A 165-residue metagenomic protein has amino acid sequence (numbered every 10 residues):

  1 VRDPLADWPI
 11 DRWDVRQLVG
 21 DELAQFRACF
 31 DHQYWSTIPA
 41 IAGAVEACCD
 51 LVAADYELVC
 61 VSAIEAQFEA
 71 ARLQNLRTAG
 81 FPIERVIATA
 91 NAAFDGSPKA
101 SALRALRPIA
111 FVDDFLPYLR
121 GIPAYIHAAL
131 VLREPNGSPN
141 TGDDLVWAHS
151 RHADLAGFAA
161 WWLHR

Functional and structural regions predicted by a protein language model:
D7-V45, Y56: Metal-dependent phosphoesterase signature
W35-P39, A44-N75, V86-T89: Substrate-recognition element of Asp-dependent hydrolases with the DxDx(T/V) motif
C48-V52, R104, L119, P123: Surface-exposed amphipathic alpha-helices with a cationic face
Y56, F81, I126: Short phosphate-binding/catalytic loops that engage adenosine nucleotides
E65-A110, L116-R120: Substrate-recognition "cap/lid" segment bordering the active-site pocket of phosphatases
I87-A88, V146-G157: Short acidic-hydrophobic, aromatic-tinged amphipathic segments that line or gate anion-handling sites
A100-R104, A156-R165: Short amphipathic alpha-helix with an adjacent loop that forms part of the alpha/beta core around
P108-S150: Acidic, Mg2+-coordinating phosphoryl-transfer loop and its flanking beta/alpha structural elements, shared across
